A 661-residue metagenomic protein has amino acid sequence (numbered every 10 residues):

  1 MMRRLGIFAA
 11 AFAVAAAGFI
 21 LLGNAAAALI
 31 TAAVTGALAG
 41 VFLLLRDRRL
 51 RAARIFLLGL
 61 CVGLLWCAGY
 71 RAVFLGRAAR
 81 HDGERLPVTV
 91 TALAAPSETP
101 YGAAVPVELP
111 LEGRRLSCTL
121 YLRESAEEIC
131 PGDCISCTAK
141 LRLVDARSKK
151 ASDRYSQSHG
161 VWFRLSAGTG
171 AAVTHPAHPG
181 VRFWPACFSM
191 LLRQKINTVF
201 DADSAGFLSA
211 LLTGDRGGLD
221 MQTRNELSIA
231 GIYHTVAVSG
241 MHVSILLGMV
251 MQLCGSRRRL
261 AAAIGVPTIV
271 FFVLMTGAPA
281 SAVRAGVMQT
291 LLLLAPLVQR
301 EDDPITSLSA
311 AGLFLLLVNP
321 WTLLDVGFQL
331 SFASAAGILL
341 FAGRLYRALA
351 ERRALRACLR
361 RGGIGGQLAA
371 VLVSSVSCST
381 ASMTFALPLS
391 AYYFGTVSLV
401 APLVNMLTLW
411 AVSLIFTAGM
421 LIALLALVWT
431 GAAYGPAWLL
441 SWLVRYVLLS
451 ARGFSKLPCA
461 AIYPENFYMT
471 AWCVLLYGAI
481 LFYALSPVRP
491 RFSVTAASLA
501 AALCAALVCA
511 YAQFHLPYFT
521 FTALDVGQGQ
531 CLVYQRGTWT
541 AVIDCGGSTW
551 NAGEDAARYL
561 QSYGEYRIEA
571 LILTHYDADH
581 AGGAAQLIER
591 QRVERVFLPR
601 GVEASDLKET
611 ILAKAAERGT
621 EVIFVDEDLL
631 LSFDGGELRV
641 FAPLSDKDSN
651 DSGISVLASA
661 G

Functional and structural regions predicted by a protein language model:
M1-A79, R284: N-terminal leader/targeting segments
M1-L22, A295, L421-G453: Hydrophobic alpha-helical segments
A15, V90, G327, A386 (+1 more regions): Residue-level signal for inorganic ion chemistry
F19-L29, S398, A461-F467: Membrane-helix interface and helix-disruption motif detector
A37-L38, R54-I55, L165, D220-P402 (+2 more regions): Hydrophobic alpha-helical transmembrane segments in multi-pass membrane proteins
C61-H234, E554-Q561, R567, G601-E603 (+2 more regions): Membrane-interface helix/helix-cap signal primarily in integral membrane proteins
V88, E108-R114, Y121-T138, A151-Y155 (+3 more regions): Non-globular, low-confidence helical/coil segments that flank catalytic cores
A391-A437: Hydrophobic alpha-helical transmembrane segments of integral membrane proteins
